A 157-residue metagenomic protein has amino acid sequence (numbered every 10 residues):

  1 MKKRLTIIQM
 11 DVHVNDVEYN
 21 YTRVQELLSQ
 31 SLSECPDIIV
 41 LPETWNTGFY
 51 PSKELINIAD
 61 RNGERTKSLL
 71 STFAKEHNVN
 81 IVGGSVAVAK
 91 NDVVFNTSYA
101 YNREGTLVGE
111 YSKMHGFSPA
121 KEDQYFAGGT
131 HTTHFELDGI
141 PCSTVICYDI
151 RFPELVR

Functional and structural regions predicted by a protein language model:
M1-I7: Extreme N-terminal starter segment of soluble prokaryotic enzymes
Q9-V14: Short polar catalytic/cofactor-binding loops
V17, E26-E104: Cys-nucleophile CN-hydrolase/nitrilase-fold catalytic domain and related Cys-dependent amidase chemistry that acts on
Y19-Q30, I150-R157: Short, acidic/polar
N62, A89-R157: Active-site catalytic loop in hydrolytic enzyme cores
